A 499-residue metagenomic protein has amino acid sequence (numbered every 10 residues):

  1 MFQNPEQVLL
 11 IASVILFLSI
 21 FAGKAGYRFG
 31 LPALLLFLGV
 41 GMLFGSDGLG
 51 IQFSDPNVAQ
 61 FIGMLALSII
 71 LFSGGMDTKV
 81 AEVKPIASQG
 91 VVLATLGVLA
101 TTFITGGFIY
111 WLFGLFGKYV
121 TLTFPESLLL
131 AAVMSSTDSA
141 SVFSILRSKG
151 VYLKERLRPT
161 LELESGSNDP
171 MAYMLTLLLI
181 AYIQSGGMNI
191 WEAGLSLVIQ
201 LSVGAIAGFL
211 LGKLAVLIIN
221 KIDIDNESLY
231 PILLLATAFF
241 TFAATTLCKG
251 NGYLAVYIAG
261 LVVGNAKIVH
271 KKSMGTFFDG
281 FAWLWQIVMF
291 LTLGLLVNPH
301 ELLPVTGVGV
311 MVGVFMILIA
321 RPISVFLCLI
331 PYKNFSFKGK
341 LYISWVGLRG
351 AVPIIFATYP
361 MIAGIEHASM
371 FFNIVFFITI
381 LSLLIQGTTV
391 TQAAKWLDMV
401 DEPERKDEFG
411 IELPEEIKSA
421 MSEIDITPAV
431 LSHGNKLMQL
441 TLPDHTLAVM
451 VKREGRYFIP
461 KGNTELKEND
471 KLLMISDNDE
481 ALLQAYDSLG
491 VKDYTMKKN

Functional and structural regions predicted by a protein language model:
M1-P403, D407, E416: Transmembrane helical cores of multi-pass secondary ion antiporters/exchangers
L161, E404-E412, L447-E454: Short linear loop/turn motifs
Y332, P360-M361, D398, L440-T441 (+2 more regions): Short, solvent-exposed amphipathic alpha-helical segments in soluble enzyme and RNA/protein-processing domains
T391, N435, L483: Alpha-helical elements of the RecA-like P-loop NTPase motor core of helicases
D401-S422, Y494-N499: Long, charged amphipathic helices and adjacent flexible linkers at domain junctions
T427-E480: Cytosolic Rossmann-like ligand/nucleotide-binding regulatory domains
N463-T464, Q484-N499: Short, compositionally biased
